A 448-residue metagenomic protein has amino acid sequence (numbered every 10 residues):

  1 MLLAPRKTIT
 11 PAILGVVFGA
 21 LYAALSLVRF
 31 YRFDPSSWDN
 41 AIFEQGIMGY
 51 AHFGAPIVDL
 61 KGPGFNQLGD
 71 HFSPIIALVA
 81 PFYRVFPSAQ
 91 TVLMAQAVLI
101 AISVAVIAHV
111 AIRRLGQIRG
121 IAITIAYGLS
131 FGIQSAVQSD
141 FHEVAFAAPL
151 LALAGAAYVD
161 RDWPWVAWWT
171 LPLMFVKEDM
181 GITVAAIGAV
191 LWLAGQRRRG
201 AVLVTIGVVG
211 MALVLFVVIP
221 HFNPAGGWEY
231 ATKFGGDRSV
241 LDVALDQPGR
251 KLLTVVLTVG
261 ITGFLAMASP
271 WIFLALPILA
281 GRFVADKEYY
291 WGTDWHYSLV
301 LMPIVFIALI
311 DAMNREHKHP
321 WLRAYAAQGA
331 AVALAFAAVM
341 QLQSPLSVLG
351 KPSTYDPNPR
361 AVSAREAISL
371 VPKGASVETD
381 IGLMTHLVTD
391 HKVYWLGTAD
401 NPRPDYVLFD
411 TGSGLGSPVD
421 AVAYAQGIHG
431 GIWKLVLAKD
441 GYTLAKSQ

Functional and structural regions predicted by a protein language model:
M1-A24: Start-transfer (signal-anchor) and selected internal transmembrane alpha helices of multi-pass inner/ER membrane
A12, I102, I107-L129, A148-P149 (+1 more regions): Transmembrane-helix signature of polytopic, membrane-embedded enzymes that assemble or transfer cell-envelope glycans
A12-V16, T205-V209, E316-P345: Signature aromatic-anchored transmembrane alpha helix within multi-pass, membrane-resident enzymes that catalyze glycan
L21, L25, R32-P35, G49 (+4 more regions): Membrane-lumen/periplasm interface segments of specific transmembrane helices in polyprenyl phosphate-linked
I42-N66, P74-I75: Extracytosolic helix-loop segments that constitute the early lumenal/periplasmic catalytic or substrate-binding loops
S73-A80, A89-V106, T124-A148, L153 (+1 more regions): Aromatic- and kink-enriched transmembrane "portal" helix at the membrane-lumen/periplasm boundary that abuts
E143-F146, L151-W165, W192-G195: Membrane-interface transmembrane helices that cradle and orient dolichyl/undecaprenyl
F273-P320: Hydrophobic/aromatic-rich transmembrane helices and adjacent perimembrane loops
